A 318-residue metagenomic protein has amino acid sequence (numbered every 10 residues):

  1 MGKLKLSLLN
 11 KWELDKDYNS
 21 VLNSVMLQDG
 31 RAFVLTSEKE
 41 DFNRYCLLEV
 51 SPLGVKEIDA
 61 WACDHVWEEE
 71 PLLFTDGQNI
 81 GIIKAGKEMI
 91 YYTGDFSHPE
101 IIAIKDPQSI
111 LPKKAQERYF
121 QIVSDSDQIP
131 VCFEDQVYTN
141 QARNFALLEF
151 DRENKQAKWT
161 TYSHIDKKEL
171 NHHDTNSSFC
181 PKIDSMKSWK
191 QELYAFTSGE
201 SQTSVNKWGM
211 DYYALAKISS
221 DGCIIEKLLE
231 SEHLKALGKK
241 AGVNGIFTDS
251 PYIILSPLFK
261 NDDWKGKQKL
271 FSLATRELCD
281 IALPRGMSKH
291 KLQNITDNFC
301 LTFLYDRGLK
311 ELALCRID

Functional and structural regions predicted by a protein language model:
L4-W12, K56-A62, E100-Q108, A157-D166 (+2 more regions): Beta-propeller fold detector
W12-K39: Beta-strand-rich domains and repeat architectures in extracellular enzymes and scaffolds, especially beta-propellers
D17-M26, D64-G77, Q108-S126, E169-S188 (+2 more regions): Repeated scaffold domains used in trafficking and secretory/extracellular systems, primarily beta-propellers
G30-E38, L72-F74, Q78-K84, Q121 (+5 more regions): Short beta-strand elements that form the blades of beta-propeller/WD-repeat-like and other beta-sheet-rich scaffold
D41-L47, G86-T93, Q136-L148, Q202-A216 (+2 more regions): Structural motif
V50-G54, T93-S97, D151-N154, S219-D221 (+2 more regions): Short loop/turn segments that connect beta-strands within beta-propeller blades
S231-K269: Loop/turn-rich, solvent-exposed surfaces of beta-rich toroidal or solenoidal domains
M287-D318: Blade-level signature of beta-propeller repeat domains, shared across WD40, Kelch, NHL, RCC1 and BNR/Asp-box propellers
